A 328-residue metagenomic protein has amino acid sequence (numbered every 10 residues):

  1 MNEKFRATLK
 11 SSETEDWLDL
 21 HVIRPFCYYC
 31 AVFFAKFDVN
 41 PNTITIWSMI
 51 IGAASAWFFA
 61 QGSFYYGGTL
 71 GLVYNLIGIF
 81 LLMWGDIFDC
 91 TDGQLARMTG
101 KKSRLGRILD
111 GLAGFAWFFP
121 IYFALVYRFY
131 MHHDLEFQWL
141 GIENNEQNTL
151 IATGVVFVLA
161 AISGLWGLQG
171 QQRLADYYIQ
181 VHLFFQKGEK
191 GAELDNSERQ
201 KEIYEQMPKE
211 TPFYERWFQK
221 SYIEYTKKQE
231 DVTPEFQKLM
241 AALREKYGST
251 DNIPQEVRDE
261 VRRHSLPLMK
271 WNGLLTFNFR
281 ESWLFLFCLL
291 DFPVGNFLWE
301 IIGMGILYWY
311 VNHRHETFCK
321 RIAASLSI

Functional and structural regions predicted by a protein language model:
M1-F26, G167, Q180-I328: C-terminal membrane-associated helical module and adjoining short loops/tails
C27-K36, E281: Cytosolic juxtamembrane amphipathic/interface segments immediately preceding and feeding into a transmembrane helix
P41-L105, F118-Y122, E146, T153-L165: Membrane-embedded alpha-helical segments that form the functional core of polytopic membrane enzymes, especially those
P41-M49, D110-F118, M269-N278: Select subsegments of transmembrane alpha-helices in polytopic membrane proteins, especially boundary-proximal
A56-A60, I121-R128, C288, V311 (+1 more regions): Structural signal for membrane-spanning alpha-helices in multi-pass inner-membrane proteins, emphasizing helix cores
D89, G93, Q172-D176, Q180 (+1 more regions): Short helix-terminus and kink motifs of transmembrane alpha helices, predominantly at the cytoplasmic interface
A96, G100-A113, L194, I328: Juxtamembrane helix-capping/reentrant segments at transmembrane boundaries
V126, E143-H182: Alpha-helical transmembrane segments
